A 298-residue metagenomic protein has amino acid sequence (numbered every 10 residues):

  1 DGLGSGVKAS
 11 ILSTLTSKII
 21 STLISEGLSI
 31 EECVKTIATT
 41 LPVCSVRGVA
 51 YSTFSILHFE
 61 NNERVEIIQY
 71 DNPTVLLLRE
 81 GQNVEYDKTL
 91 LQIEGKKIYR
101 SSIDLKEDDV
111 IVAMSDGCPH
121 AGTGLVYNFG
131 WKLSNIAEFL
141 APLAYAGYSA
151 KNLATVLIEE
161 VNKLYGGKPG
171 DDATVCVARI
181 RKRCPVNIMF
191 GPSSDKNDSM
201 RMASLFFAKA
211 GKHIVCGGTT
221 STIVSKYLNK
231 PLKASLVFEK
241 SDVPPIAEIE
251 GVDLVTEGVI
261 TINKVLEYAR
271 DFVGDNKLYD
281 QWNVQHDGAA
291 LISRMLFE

Functional and structural regions predicted by a protein language model:
G2-A38, V112, G124-I136: Primarily the active-site beta-strand->alpha-helix module of PP2C/PPM metal-dependent phosphatases, and frequently
G2-S5, Q69, D104-Y127, A178 (+1 more regions): Conserved beta-strand-loop-short alpha-helix elements that form and flank the Mn2+/Mg2+-coordinating active site
L12-G81, I98-Y99, A150-A178: Catalytic core of PPM/PP2C metal-dependent serine/threonine phosphatase domains
P42, P73-S102, D253-I262, L266-E267 (+1 more regions): PP2C/PPM family metal-dependent serine/threonine protein phosphatase catalytic domain, recognizing the conserved
F54, E63-V65, T74-I111, C118-P119 (+2 more regions): Small-residue (GG/TT-enriched) beta-loop-alpha framework at ligand/catalytic clefts
R64, A208-H213: Short active-site oxyanion
H120-S204, A210, K230-F297: C-terminal catalytic subdomain
T220-K230: Short active-site loop/helix that positions an aromatic residue
